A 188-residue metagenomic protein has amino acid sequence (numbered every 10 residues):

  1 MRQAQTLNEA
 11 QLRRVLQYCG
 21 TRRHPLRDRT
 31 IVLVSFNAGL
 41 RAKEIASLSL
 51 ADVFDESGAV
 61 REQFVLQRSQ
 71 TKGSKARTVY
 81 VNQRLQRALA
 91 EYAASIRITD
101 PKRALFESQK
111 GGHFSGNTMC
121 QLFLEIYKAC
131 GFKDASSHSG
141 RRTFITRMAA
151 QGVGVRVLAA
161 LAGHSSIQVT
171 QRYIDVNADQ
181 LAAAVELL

Functional and structural regions predicted by a protein language model:
M1-L188: Conserved catalytic core of the tyrosine transesterase superfamily
